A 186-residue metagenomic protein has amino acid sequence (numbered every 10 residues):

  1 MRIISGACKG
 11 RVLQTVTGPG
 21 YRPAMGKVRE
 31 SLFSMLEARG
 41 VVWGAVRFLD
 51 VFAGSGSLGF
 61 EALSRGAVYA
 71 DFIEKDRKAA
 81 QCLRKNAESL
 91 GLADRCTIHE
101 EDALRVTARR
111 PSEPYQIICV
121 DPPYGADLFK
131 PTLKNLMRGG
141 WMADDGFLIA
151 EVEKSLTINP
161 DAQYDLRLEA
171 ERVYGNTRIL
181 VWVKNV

Functional and structural regions predicted by a protein language model:
M1-V186: Class I S-adenosyl-L-methionine-dependent methyltransferase catalytic core
